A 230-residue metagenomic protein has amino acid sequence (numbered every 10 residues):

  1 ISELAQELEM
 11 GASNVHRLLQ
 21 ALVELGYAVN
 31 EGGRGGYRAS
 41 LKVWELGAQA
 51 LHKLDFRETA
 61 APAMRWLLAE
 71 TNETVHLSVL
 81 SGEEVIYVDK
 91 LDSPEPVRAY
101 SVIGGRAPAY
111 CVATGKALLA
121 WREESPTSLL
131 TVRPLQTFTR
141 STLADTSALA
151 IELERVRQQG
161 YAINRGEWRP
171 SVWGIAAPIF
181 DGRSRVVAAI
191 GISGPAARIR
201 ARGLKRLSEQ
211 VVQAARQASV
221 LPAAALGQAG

Functional and structural regions predicted by a protein language model:
I1-E58, R216-A224: N-terminal helix-turn-helix
E7, T59-E70, E152, Q159 (+1 more regions): Amphipathic alpha-helical regulatory segments at dimerization interfaces that relay allosteric signals between sensory
A28-N30, L77-S78, I179: A structural signal for short hydrophobic beta-strand segments in well-ordered beta-sheet cores
R34, R38-R133: Amphipathic alpha-helical effector-binding/dimerization core of metabolite-sensing transcriptional regulators
G115, L119, E123, V212-S219 (+1 more regions): Short amphipathic alpha-helical signal-transduction/dimerization elements
S128-F138, A215-G230: Cysteine/selenocysteine-centered motifs that mediate thiol-based redox chemistry or coordinate metal-sulfur cofactors
T142-A214: Extended hydrophobic
